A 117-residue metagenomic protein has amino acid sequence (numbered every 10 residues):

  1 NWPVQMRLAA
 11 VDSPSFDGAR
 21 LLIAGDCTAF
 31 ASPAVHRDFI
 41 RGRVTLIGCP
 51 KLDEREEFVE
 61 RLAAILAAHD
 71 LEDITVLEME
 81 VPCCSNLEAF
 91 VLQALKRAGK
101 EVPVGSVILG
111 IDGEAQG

Functional and structural regions predicted by a protein language model:
N1-G117: Iron-sulfur-associated redox domains of electron-transfer enzymes in respiratory and anaerobic energy metabolism
